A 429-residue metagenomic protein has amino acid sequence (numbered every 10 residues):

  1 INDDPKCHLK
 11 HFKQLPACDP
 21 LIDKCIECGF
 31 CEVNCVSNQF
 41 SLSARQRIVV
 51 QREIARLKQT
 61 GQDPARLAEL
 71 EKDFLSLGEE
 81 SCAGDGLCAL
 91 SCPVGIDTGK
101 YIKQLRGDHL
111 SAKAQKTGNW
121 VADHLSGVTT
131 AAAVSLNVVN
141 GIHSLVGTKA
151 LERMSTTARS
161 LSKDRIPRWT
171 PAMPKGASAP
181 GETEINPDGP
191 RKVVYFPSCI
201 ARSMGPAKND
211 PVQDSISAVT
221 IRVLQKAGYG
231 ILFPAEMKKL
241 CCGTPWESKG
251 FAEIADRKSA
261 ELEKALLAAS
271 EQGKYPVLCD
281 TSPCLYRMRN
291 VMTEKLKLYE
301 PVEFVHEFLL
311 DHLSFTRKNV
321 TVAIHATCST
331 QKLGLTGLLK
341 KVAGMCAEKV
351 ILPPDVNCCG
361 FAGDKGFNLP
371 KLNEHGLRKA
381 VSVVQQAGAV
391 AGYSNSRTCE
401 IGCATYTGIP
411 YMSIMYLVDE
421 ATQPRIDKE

Functional and structural regions predicted by a protein language model:
I1-V33, Q39-R56, E152-A179: Flexible inter-domain linker/hinge segments
N2-Q14, N38-F74, G95-V121, I409-D419: Non-heme iron-sulfur electron-transfer modules
K6-C7, P16-A17, D63-P64, D73-F74 (+3 more regions): A short, structure-level motif marking secondary-structure boundaries and short turns
K10-D23, L67-L70, S76-E79, A227-I231 (+1 more regions): Short, intrinsically disordered, charge-biased short linear motifs at domain edges
A17-P20, V33-V36, D73, A83-L90 (+2 more regions): Glycine- and acidic
C18-Q39, F74-I96, S329, V356-N357: Cysteine-centered iron-sulfur cluster-binding motifs in ferredoxin-type domains/subunits of redox enzymes
G99-E429: Iron-sulfur cluster-binding electron-transfer modules in prokaryotic oxidoreductases
